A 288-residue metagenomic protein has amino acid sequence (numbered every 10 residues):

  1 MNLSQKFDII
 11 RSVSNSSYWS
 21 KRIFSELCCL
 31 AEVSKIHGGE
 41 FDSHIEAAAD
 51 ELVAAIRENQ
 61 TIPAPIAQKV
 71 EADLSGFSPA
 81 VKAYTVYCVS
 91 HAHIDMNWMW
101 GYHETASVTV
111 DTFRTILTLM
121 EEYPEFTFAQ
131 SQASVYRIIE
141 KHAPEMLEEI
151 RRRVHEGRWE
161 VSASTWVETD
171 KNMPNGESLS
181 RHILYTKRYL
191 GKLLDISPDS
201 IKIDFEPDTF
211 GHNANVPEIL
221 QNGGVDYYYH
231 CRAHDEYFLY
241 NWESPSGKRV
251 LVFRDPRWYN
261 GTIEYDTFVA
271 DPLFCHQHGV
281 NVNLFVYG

Functional and structural regions predicted by a protein language model:
M1-G288: Catalytic-domain carbohydrate-binding cleft regions of carbohydrate-active enzymes
